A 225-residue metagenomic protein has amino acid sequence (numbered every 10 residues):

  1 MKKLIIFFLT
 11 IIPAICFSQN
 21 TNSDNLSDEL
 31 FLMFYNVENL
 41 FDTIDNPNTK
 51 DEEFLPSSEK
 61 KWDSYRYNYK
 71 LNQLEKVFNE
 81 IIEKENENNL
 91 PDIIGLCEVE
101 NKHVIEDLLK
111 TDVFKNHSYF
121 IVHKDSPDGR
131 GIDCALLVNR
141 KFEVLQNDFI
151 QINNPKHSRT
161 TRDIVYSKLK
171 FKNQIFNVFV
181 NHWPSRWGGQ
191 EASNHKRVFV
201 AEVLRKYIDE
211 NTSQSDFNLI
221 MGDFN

Functional and structural regions predicted by a protein language model:
M1-D24: Bacterial Sec-dependent N-terminal signal peptides
K2-K3, K70, K124, R162 (+1 more regions): Basic side chains
S18-R66, R140-N225: Active-site regions of metal-assisted phosphoester/phosphodiester hydrolases, unifying DNase/endonuclease modules
Q19-D112, V122-S126: N-terminal, active-site-proximal structural segment of metallo-dependent hydrolase catalytic domains
N72, K76-E80, H103-K110, A135 (+2 more regions): Solvent-exposed, polar/charged alpha-helical surfaces in well-ordered, non-transmembrane soluble domains, broadly
E85-D92, H117, D216-L219: Short, surface-exposed connector motifs at secondary-structure boundaries
I93, V99-I175, W183: Structured beta-strand-rich core segments of catalytic domains in phosphoester-bond hydrolases
